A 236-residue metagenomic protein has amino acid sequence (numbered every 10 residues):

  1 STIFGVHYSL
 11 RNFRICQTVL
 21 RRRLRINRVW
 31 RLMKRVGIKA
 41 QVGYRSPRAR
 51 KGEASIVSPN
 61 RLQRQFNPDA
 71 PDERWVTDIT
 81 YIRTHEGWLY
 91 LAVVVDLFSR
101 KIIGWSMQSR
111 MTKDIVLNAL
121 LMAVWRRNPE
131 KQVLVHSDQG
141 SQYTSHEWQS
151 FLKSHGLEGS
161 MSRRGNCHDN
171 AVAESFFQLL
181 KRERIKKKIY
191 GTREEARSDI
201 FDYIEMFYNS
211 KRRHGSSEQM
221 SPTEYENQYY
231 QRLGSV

Functional and structural regions predicted by a protein language model:
S1-V236: Charged DNA-binding/catalytic regions of mobile-element recombinases
